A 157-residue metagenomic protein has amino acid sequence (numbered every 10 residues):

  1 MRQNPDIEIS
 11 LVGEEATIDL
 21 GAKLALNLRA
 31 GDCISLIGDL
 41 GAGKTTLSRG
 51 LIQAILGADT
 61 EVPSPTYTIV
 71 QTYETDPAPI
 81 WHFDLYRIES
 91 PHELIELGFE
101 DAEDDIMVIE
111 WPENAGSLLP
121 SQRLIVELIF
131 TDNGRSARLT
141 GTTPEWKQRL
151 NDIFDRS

Functional and structural regions predicted by a protein language model:
R2-G21: N-terminal pre-Walker A segment at the start of P-loop NTPase domains
I7, S90, L97-S157: Short phosphate-coordinating micro-motif centered on Lys-Gly-acidic
A25-G31: Phosphate-binding P-loop
I34-L36: Hydrophobic anchor at the beta1->P-loop junction of P-loop NTPases
L40: The conserved Walker
K44: Conserved lysine of the Walker
V62, T66, V70-E113: Conserved nucleotide-sensing/catalytic segment adjacent to the nucleotide-binding pocket in NTP-handling enzymes
